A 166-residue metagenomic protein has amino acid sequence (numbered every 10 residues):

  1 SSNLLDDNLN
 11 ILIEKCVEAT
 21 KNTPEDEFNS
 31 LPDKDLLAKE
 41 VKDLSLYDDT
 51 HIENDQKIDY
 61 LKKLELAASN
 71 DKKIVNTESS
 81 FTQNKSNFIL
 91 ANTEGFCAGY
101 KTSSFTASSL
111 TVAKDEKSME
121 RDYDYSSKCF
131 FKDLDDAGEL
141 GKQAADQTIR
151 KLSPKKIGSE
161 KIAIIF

Functional and structural regions predicted by a protein language model:
S1-F166: Active-site bordering "gate/hinge" segments that shape substrate access to catalytic or cofactor-binding pockets
